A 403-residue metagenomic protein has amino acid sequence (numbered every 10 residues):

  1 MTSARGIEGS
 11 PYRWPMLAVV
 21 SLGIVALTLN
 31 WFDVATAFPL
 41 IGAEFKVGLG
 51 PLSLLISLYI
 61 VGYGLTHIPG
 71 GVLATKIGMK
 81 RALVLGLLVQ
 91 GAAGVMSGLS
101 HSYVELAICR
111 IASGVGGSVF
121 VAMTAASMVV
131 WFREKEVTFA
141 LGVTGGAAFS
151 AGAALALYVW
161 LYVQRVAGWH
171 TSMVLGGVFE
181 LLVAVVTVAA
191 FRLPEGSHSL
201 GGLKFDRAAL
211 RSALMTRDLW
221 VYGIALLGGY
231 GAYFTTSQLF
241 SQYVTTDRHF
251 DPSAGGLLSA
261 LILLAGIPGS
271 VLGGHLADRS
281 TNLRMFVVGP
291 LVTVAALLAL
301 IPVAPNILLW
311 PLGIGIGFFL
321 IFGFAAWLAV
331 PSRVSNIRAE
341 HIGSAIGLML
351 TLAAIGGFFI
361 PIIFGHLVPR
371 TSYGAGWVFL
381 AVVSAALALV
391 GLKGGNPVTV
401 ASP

Functional and structural regions predicted by a protein language model:
V34-A35, D218-V271: Extracytoplasmic gate region of multi-pass secondary transporters
K46, G78, L99-E105, G116 (+4 more regions): Helix-breaking motifs and short loop linkers at transmembrane-helix boundaries and internal kinks in secondary membrane
L65-S102: Conserved MFS/SLC helix-loop-helix module at the cytosolic interface between two early adjacent transmembrane helices
K76-G86, D278-L291: Cytoplasmic membrane-interface "Motif A"-like loop-to-helix N-cap segments of 12-TM Major Facilitator Superfamily
C109-A148: Cytoplasmic helix-loop-helix junction between adjacent transmembrane helices in 12-TM secondary transporters
T144-R192: Helix-loop-helix hairpin linking two adjacent transmembrane segments in secondary transporters
V188-R211, A401-P403: Flexible cytoplasmic inter-helical loops of multi-pass small-molecule transporters
T281-V330: C-terminal transmembrane helical hairpin of 12-TM major facilitator-type secondary transporters
